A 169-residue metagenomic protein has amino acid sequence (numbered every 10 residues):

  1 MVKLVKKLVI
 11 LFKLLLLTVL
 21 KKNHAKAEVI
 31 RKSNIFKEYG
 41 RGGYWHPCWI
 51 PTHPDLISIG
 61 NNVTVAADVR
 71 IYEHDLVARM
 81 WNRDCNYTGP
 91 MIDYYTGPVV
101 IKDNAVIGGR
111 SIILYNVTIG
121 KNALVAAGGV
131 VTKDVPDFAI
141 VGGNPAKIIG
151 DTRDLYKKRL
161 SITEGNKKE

Functional and structural regions predicted by a protein language model:
M1-F36, G40-R41, N62, V69 (+3 more regions): Terminal amphipathic alpha-helical/low-complexity segments used for targeting or macromolecular assembly
K37-Y39, I101, I119, V135: Hydrophobic beta-strand core residues of beta-sandwich domains
G43-Y44, V125: Hydrophobic, membrane-inserted alpha-helices
H46-T118, P145, D151-R153: Flexible, glycine/small-residue-enriched loop-and-beta-strand segment within the central core of proteins
A67, A127, D137: Residues that flank catalytic or metal-binding motifs in active/ligand-binding sites
V106, L124, I140-V141: Short-chain dehydrogenase/reductase
G109-V125, G129-K133: Beta-rich strand-turn-strand
P136-D137, G142-P145: Acidic, glycine-centered active-site loop in nucleotide-sugar glycosyltransferases
